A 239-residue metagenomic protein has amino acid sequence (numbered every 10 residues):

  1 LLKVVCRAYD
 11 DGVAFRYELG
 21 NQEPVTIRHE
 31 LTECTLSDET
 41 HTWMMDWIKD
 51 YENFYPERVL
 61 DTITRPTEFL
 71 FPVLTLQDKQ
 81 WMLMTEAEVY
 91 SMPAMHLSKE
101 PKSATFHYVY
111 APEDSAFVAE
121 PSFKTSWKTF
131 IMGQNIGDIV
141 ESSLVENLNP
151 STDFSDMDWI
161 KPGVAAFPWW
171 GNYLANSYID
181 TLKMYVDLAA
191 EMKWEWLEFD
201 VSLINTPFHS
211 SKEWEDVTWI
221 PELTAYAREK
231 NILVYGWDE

Functional and structural regions predicted by a protein language model:
L1-T152: N-terminal accessory beta-strand-rich subdomains and adjacent acidic, glycine-rich linkers that precede catalytic cores
D46-K49, R65-P66, W159-G163, E198-F199: Short C-terminal domain-edge/linker segments immediately following a structured domain
P121-F123, M157-K161: Extracellular/periplasmic catalytic domains that process cell-envelope and extracellular macromolecules
G137-S142, D153-M157, Y173-A175, W194-E195 (+1 more regions): Conserved mixed alpha/beta catalytic, RNA-binding, or beta-rich assembly cores of soluble enzyme, regulatory
P162-E239: Substrate-binding cleft of carbohydrate-active enzyme catalytic domains
